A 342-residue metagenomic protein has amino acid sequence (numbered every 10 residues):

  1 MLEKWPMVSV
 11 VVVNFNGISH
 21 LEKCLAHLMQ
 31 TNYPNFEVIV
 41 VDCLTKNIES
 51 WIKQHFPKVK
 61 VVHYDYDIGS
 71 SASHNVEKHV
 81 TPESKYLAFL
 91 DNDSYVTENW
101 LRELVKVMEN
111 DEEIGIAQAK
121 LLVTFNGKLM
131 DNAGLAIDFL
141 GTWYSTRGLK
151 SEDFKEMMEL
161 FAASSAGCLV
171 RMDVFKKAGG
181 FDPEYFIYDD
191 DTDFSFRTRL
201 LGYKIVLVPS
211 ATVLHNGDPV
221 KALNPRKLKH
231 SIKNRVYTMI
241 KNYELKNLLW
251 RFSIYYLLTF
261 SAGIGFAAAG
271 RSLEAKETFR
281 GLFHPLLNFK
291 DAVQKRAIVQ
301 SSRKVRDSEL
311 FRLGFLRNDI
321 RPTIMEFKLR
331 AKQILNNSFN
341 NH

Functional and structural regions predicted by a protein language model:
A26-N35: Short, acidic, metal-binding catalytic loop of nucleotide-sugar glycosyltransferases
N35-L44, V62-Y64: Short beta-strand/loop segment that forms part of the nucleotide-sugar
Y64-P82, N92: Glycine-rich, basic loop-to-helix element that forms the pyrophosphate-binding segment of sugar-nucleotide handling
L87: Short aromatic/hydrophobic "clamp" motif used to bind/position activated sugar donors
Y95-I137: Conserved donor NDP-sugar-binding/catalytic core segment of glycosyltransferases
M130, F139-T142, K150-V170, T192 (+2 more regions): A recurrent flexible, glycine/aromatic-enriched loop bordering the glycosyltransferase active site that acts as
F161-G180, E184-T212: A short, conserved alpha-helix in the catalytic core of glycosyltransferases
I205-A297, S302, D307-F311, N318: Active-site-adjacent helix/loop segment of glycosyltransferases that harbors family-specific signature motifs
